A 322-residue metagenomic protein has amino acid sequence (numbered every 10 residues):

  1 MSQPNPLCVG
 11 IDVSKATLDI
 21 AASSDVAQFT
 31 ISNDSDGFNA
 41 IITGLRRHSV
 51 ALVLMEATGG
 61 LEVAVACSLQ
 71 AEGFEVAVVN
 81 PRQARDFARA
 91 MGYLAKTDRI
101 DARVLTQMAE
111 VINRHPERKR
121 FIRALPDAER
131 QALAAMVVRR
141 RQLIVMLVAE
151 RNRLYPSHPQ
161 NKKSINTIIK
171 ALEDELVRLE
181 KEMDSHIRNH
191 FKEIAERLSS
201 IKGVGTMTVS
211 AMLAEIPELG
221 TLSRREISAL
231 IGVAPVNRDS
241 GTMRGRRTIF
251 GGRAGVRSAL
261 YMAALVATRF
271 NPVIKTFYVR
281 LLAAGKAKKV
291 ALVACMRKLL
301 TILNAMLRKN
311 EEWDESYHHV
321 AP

Functional and structural regions predicted by a protein language model:
S2-S23, L105, S210-A211: Gly/Thr-rich phosphate-binding beta-strand-loop-beta motif of the actin/hexokinase/Hsp70
K15, G59, Q83: Short, glycine/acidic-enriched loop or turn micro-motifs at the edges of active sites
S23-L52: Nucleic-acid-processing active sites and adjacent nucleic-acid-binding tracks, predominantly divalent metal-dependent
V50-L61: Short glycine-rich phosphate-binding loop at a beta-alpha junction
Q70: Anion (oxyanion) recognition and catalysis
A77-K202, S210: Long, charge-rich intrinsically disordered scaffolds of nucleic-acid metabolism proteins
T206, A211-A284, K288, E315 (+1 more regions): Phosphate-backbone recognition surface of nucleic-acid-processing proteins
